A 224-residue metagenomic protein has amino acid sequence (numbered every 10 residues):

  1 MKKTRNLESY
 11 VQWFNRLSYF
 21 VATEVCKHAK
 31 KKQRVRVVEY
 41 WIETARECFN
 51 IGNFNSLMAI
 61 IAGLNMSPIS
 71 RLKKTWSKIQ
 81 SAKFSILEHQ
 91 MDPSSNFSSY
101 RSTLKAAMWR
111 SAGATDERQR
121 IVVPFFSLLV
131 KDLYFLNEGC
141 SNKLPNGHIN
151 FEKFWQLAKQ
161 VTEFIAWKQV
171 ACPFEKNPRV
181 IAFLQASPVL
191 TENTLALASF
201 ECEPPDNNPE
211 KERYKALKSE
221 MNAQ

Functional and structural regions predicted by a protein language model:
M1-F54: Extended cytosolic scaffolds built from alpha-helical repeats
Q12, H28, W76-Q224: Intrinsically disordered, proline- and charge-rich regulatory regions of large eukaryotic scaffolds/adaptors
R16-K27, Y40-T44, A59-G63, L128-G139 (+1 more regions): Short, hydrophobic/amphipathic alpha-helical patches that form generic packing surfaces within helical domains
E24-H28, T44-I51, L64-R71, I79 (+2 more regions): Residue-level signature of the C-terminal ends
V38, L57-M66, T75-S81: Short amphipathic alpha-helical segments embedded in low-complexity Lys/Glu-rich regions
